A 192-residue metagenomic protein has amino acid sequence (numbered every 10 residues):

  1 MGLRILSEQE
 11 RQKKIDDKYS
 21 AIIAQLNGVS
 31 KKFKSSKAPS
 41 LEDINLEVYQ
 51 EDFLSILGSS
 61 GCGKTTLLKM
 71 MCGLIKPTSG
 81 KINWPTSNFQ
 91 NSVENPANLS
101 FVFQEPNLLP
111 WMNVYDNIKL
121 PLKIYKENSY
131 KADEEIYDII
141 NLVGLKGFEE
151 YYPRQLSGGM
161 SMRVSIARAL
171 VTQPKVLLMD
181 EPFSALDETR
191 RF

Functional and structural regions predicted by a protein language model:
L57-S59: The feature captures the beta-strand-to-loop junction immediately N-terminal to the Walker
C72: Helix-to-loop junction immediately C-terminal to a conserved catalytic motif
S87-E105, I124, S129, D133: ABC ATPase NBD coupling module
M112-K119: Short coil-to-helix segment of the ABC ATPase nucleotide-binding domain corresponding to the Q-loop/switch region
Y130-F148: Conserved ABC ATPase "signature" region
Y151-R154, T172: Conserved signature/switch motifs of ABC ATPase nucleotide-binding domains
I166: Hydrophobic anchor residue at the start of the ABC signature
L177-D180: Catalytic Walker B motif of ABC-type/P-loop ATPase nucleotide-binding domains
